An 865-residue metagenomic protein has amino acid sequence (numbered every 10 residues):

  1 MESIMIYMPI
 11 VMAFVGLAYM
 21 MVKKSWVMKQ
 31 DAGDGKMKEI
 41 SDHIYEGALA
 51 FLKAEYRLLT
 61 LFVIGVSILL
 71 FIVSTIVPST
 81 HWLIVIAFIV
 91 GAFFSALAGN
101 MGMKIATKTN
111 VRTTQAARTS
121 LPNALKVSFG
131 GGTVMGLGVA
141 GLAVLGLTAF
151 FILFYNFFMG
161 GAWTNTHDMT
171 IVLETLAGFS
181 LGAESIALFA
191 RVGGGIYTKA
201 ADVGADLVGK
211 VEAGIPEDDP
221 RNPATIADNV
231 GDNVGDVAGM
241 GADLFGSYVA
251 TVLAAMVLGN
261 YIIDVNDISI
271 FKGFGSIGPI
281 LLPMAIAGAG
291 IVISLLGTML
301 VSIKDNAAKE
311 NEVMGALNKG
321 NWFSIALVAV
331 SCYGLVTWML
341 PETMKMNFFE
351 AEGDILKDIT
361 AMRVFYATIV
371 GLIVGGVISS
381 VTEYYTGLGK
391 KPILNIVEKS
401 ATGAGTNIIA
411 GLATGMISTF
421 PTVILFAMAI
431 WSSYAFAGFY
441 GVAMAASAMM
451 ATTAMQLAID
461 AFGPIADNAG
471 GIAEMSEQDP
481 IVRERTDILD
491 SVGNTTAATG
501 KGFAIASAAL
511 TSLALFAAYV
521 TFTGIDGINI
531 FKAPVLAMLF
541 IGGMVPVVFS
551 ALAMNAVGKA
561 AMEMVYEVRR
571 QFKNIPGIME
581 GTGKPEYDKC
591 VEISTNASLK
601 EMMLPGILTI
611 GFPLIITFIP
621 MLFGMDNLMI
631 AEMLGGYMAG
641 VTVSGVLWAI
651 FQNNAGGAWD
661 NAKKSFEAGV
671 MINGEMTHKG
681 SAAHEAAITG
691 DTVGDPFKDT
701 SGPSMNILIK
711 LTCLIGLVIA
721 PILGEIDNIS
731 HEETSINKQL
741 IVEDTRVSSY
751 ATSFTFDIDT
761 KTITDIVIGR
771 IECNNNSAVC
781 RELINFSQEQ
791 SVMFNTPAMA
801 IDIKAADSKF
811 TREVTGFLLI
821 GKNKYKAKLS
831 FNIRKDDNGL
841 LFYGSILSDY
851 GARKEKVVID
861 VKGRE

Functional and structural regions predicted by a protein language model:
M1-S730: Hydrophobic packing and interface segments
H731-E865: Low-complexity, acidic/polar, glycine-enriched regions of mature
